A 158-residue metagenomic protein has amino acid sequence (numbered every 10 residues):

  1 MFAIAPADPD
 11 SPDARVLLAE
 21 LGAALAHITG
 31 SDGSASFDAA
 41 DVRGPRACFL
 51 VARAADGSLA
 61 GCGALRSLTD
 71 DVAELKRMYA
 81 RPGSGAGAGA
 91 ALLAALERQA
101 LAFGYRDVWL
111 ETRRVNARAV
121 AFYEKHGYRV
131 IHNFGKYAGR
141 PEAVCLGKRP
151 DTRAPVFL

Functional and structural regions predicted by a protein language model:
M1-G33, P155: Short amphipathic alpha-helix that is part of the acyltransferase structural core
F2-A3, P9-D10, R106-W109, R113-A121 (+1 more regions): C-terminal "cap" of GNAT-fold acetyltransferases
S36-A40, H132-F134: Short, P/G- and charge-enriched loop/turn segments at secondary-structure junctions
A40-V51: A short helix-loop-beta-strand connector motif used in the catalytic cores of GNAT acetyltransferases and, in some
F49-V51, S58-R66, E74: Conserved beta-strand in the GNAT
R66, D71-P82, E111: Conserved acetyl-CoA binding element of GNAT-fold acetyltransferases
A80, G85-R98, K125: Conserved acetyl-CoA-binding loop-helix of GNAT-fold acetyltransferases
